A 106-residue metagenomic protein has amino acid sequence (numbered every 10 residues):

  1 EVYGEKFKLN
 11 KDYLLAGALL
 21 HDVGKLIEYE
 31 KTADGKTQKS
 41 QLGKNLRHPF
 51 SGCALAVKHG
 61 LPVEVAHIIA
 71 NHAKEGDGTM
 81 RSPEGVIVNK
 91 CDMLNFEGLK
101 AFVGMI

Functional and structural regions predicted by a protein language model:
Y3-I106: Divalent metal-dependent catalytic cores for phosphoryl transfer on phosphate-bearing substrates
